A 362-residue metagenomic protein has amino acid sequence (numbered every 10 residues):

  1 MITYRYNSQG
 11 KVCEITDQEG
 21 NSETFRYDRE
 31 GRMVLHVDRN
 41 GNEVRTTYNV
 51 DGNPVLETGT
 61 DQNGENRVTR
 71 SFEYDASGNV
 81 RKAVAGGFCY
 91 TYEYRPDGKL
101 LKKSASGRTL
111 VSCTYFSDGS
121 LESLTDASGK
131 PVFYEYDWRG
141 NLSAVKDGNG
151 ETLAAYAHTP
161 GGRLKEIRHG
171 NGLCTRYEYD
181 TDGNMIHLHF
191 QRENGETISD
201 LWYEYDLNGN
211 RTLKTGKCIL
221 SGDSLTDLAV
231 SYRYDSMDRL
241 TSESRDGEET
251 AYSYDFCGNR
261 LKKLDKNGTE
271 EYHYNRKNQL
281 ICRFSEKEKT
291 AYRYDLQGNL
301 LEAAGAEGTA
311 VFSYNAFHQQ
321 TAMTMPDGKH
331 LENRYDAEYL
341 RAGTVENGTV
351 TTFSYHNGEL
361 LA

Functional and structural regions predicted by a protein language model:
M1, I15, H36, T46 (+15 more regions): Beta-strand-dense domains in secreted/periplasmic systems and polymorphic toxin scaffolds
Y6, G10, G31, Y74 (+15 more regions): Short, ordered secondary-structure scaffold segments
S8, Q18, R29, R39 (+24 more regions): Short, ordered coil/turn segments that flank beta-strands lining enzyme active or ligand-binding pockets
E19-N21, G41-N42, R67-V68, G86-F88 (+12 more regions): Short, small/polar residue-rich loop motifs at catalytic or cofactor-binding pockets
E30-H36, V55-T60, S77, F88 (+1 more regions): Core solenoid repeat modules with strong leucine/isoleucine-rich periodicity, prominently canonical LRR arrays but also
G52, F72, L100, G140 (+9 more regions): Short secondary-structure transition motifs
T60-R67, E193-E196, C218-A229: Intrinsically disordered, low-complexity Ser/Thr- and acidic-rich flexible linkers and loops, especially at boundaries
